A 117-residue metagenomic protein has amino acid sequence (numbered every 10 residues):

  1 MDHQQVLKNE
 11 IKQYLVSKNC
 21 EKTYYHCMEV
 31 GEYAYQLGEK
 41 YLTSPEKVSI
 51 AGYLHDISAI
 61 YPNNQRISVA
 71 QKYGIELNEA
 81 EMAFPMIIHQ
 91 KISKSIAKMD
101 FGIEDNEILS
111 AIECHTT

Functional and structural regions predicted by a protein language model:
H3-N19: Generic N-terminal amphipathic, Lys/Arg-enriched alpha-helix
Q13-V16, Y41-T117: Divalent metal-dependent catalytic cores for phosphoryl transfer on phosphate-bearing substrates
H26-C27: N-terminal glycine-rich anion-binding loops that anchor highly charged ligand groups
